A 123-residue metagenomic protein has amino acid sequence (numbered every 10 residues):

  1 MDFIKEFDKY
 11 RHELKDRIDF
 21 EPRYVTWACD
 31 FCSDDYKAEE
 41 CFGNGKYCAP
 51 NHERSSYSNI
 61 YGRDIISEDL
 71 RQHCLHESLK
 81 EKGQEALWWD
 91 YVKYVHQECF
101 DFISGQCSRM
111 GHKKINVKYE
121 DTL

Functional and structural regions predicted by a protein language model:
M1, H12, K37-C41: Amphipathic repeat-derived elements
M1-Y10, D19-D30: Local sequence-structure signature of Cys/Sec-based thiol-disulfide redox active-site neighborhoods
F7-L14, L75, H112: Hydrophobic, Leu/Ile/Phe/Ala-enriched alpha-helical segments that form helix-helix packing faces
R11-D19, I115-E120: Structural alpha-beta junctions
W27-L123: Cysteine-centric redox/oxidoreductase cores and disulfide-bonded domains
